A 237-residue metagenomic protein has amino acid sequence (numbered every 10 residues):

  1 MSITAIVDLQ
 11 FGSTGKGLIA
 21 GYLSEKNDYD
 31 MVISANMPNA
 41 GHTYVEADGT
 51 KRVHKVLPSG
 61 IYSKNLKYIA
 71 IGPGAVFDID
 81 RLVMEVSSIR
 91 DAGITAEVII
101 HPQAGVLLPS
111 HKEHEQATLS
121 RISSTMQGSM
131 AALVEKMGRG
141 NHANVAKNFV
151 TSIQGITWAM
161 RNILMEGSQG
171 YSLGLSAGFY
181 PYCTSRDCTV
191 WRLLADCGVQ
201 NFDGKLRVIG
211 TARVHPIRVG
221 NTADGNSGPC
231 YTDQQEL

Functional and structural regions predicted by a protein language model:
M1-L237: Non-transmembrane, aqueous-exposed alpha-helical and coiled segments at domain scale
